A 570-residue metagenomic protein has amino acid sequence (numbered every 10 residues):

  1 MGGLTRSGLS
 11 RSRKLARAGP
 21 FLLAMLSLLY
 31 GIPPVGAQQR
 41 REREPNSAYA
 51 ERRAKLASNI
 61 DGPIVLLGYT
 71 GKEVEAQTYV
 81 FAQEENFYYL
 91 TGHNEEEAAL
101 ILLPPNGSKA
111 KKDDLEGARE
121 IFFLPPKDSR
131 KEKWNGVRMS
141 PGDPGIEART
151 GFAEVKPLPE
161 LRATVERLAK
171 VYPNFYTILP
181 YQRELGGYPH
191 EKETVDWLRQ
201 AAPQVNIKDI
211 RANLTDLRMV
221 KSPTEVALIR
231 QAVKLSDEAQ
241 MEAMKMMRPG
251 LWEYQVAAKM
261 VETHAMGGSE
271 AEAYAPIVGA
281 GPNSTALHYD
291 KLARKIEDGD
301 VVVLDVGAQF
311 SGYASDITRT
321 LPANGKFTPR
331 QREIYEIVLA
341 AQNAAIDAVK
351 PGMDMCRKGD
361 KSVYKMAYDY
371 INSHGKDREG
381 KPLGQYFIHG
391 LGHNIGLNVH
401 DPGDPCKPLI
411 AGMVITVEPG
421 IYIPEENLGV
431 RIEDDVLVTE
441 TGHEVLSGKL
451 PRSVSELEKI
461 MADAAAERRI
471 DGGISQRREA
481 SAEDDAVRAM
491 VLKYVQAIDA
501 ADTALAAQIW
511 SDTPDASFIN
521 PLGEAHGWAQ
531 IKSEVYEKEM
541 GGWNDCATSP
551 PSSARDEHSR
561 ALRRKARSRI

Functional and structural regions predicted by a protein language model:
T5, R11, V35-S475: Active-site neighborhoods and metal-handling regions in enzymes and metal-associated proteins
A18-G31: Bacterial N-terminal signal peptides
D61, E440, S553-A561: A short, structured loop/turn motif at beta-sheet edges
Q83-N86, V491, E534-V535, C546-S552 (+1 more regions): Short structured motifs
T215-D216, R477-A480, L492-Q496, S517-E524: Second-shell loop/turn segments in exported
D434, E557-I570: Exposed beta-sheet edge and beta->alpha loop/turn motif
Q476-I509: Short, low-complexity N-terminal intrinsically disordered segments enriched in polar/charged residues
D485, T503-D556: A solvent-exposed, acidic/Ser-Thr-rich amphipathic alpha-helical stretch
